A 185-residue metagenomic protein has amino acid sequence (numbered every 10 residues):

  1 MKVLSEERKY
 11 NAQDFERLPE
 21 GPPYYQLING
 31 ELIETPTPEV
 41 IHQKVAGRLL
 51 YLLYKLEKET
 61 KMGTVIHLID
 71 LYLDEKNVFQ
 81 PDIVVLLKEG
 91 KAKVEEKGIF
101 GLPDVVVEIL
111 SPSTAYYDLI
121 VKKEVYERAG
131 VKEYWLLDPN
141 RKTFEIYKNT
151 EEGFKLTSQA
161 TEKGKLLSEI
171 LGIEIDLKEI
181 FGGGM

Functional and structural regions predicted by a protein language model:
M1-M185: Gly/Pro/Ser/Thr-rich low-complexity, intrinsically disordered segments predominantly at protein N-termini
